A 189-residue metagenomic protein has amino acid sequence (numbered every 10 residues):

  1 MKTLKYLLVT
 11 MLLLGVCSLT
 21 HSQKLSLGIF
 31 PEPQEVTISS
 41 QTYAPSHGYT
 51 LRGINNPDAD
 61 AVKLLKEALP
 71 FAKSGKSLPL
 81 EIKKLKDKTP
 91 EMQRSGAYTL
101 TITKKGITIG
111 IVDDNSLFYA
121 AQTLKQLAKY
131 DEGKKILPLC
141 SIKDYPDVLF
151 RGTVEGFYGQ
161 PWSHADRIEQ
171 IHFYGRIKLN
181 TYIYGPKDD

Functional and structural regions predicted by a protein language model:
M1-L8: Bacterial N-terminal signal peptides that target proteins for export
K2, S18-L19: A broad helix-preferring feature
V9, L13, L19-P146: Acidic, contiguous N-terminal accessory segments
G15, A128, E132, K178-Y182 (+1 more regions): A generic secondary-structure signal for well-formed alpha-helical elements
F150-G152: Residues forming anionic-ligand binding surfaces in small-molecule and nucleic-acid pockets of primarily soluble enzymes
V154-D189: Aromatic-lined carbohydrate-binding surfaces of glycoside hydrolases
